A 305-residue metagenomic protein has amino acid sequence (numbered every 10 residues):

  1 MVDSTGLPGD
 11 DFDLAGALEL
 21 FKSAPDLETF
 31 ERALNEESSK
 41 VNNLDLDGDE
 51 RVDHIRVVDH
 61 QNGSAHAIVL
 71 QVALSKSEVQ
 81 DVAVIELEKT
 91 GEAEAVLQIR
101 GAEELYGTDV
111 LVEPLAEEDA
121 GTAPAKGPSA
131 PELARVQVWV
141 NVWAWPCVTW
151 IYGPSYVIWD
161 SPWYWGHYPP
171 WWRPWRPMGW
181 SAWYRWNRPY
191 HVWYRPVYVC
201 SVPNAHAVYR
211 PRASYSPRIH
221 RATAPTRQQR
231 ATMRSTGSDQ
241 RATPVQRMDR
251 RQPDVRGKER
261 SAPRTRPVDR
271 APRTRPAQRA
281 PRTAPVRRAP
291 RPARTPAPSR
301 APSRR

Functional and structural regions predicted by a protein language model:
M1-S39: N-terminal domain-start segments of secreted/luminal proteins
N42-H54, S77: Acidic, glycine-anchored loop motifs typical of Ca2+
D47-E50, Q61-N62, E88-A93: Short, ordered beta-strand-loop transition motifs
D53-V58, A67-Q71, V84-E86, V96-Q98: Soluble periplasmic/extracytoplasmic beta-strand elements of cell-envelope proteins
N62-S64, S77: Short glycine/serine/proline-enriched coil/turn segments at secondary-structure junctions
S64-A67, Y106-T108: Extracytoplasmic/secreted cell-surface and envelope-processing proteins
L74-R247: Low-complexity segments
A231-R305: Extracytoplasmic low-complexity, disordered linker/stalk tracts in cell-surface/secreted proteins
